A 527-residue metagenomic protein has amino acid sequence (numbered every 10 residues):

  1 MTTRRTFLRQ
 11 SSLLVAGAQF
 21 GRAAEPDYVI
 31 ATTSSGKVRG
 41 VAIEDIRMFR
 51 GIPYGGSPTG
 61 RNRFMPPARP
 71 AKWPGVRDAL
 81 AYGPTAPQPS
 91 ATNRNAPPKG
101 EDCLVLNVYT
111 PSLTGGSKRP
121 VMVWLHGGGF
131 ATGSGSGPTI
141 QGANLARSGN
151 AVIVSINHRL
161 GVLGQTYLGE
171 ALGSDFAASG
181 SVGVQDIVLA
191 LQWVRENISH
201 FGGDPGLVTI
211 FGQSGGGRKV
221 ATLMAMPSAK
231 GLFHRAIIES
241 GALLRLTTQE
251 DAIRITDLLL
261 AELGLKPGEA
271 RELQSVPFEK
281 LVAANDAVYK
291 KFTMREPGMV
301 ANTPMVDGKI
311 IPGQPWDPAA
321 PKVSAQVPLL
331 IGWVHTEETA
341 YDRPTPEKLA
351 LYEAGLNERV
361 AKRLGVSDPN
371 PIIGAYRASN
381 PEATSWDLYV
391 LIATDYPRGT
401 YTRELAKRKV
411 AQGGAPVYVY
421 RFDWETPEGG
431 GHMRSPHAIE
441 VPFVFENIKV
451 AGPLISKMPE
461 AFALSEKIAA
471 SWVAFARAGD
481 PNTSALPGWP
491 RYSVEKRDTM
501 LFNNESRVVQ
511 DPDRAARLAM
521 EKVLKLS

Functional and structural regions predicted by a protein language model:
T6-A24: N-terminal export signals
A23-S181, P205, A451-I468, R477-G488 (+2 more regions): Non-catalytic accessory segments of hydrolases
T92, E196, K230, E239-R359 (+1 more regions): Substrate-access "cap/lid" subdomains that shape and gate the entrance to catalytic or ligand-binding pockets
A177-I198: Alpha/beta-hydrolase active-site loop
G203-G212: Alpha/beta-hydrolase fold nucleophile elbow
S214-G215, S240: Catalytic nucleophile serine of serine hydrolases, specifically the conserved "nucleophile elbow" pentapeptide
G217-S228: Short glycine-enriched nucleophile-adjacent loop and the immediately C-terminal alpha-helix near the catalytic center
G399-S527: Mobile gating loops/cap/lid regions near enzyme active sites that modulate substrate access
